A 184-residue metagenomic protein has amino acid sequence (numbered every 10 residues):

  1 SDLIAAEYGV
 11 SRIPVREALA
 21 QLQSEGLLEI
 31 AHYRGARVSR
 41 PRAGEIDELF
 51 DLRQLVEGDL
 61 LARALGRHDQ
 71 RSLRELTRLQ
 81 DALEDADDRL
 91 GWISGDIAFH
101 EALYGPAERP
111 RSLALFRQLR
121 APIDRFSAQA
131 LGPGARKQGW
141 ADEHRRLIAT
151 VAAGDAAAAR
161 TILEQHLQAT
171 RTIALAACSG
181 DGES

Functional and structural regions predicted by a protein language model:
S1-G66, L175-S184: Short linear motifs at protein or domain termini
D2, I13, Y33, R40-D47 (+8 more regions): Residues at secondary-structure transition points
L19, Q118, S127, Q138 (+1 more regions): A generic membrane alpha-helix/interface feature
S24, L28-E29, L119-A121, R136-Q138: Mobile beta-alpha loop/short-helix "lid" or hinge segments that flank ligand
R67-Q129, D142-T150, A158-Q168: Conserved amphipathic alpha-helical segments that form helical-bundle/coiled-coil interaction surfaces
D124-G134, R171-C178: Short amphipathic alpha-helical interaction/hinge segments
A156-S184: C-terminal effector-binding regulatory domain of bacterial HTH transcription factors
